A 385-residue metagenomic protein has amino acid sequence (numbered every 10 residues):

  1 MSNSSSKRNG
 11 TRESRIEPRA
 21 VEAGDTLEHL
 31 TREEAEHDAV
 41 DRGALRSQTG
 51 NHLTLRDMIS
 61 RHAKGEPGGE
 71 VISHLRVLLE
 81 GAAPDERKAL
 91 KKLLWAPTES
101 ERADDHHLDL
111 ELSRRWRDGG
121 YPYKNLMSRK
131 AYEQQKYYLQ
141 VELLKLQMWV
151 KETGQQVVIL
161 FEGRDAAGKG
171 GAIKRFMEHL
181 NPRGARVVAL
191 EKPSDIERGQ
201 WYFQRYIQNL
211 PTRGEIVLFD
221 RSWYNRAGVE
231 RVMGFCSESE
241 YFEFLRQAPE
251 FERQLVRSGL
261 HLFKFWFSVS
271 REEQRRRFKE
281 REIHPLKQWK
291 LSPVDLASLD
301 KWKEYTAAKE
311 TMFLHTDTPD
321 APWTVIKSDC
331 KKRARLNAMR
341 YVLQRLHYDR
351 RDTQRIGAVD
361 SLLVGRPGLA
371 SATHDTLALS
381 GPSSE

Functional and structural regions predicted by a protein language model:
S2, V229-L245, L255-A307, T353-S361: A glycine- and Lys/Arg-enriched "phosphate-lid" helix/loop adjacent to the NTP-binding pocket of small-molecule kinases
E86-Q140: Charged, amphipathic alpha-helical linker segments immediately N-terminal to NTP-binding catalytic cores
V141-K151: Pre-Walker A adenine-sensing motif
V158-E162, L260-E273, P293-A297, T318-A334: Phosphate-binding beta-loop-alpha motif at adenosine-nucleotide cofactor sites
I159-L180: Glycine-rich phosphate-binding P-loop
A166, K192-I196, S222-N225, H261 (+3 more regions): Conserved nucleotide-binding/hydrolysis micro-motifs of P-loop NTPases
A185-L245, P249: Conserved nucleotide-sensing/catalytic segment adjacent to the nucleotide-binding pocket in NTP-handling enzymes
A307-E385: NTP-dependent small-molecule kinase module
